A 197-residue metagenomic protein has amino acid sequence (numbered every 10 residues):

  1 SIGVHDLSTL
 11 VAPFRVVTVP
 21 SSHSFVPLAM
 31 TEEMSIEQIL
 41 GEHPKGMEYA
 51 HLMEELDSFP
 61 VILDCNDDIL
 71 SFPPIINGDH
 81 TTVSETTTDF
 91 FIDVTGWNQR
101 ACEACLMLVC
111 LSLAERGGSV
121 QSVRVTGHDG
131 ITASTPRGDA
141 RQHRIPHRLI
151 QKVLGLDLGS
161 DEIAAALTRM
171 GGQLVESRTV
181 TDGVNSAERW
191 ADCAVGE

Functional and structural regions predicted by a protein language model:
S1-E197: RNA/tRNA-interacting regions in translation and RNA-turnover enzymes
